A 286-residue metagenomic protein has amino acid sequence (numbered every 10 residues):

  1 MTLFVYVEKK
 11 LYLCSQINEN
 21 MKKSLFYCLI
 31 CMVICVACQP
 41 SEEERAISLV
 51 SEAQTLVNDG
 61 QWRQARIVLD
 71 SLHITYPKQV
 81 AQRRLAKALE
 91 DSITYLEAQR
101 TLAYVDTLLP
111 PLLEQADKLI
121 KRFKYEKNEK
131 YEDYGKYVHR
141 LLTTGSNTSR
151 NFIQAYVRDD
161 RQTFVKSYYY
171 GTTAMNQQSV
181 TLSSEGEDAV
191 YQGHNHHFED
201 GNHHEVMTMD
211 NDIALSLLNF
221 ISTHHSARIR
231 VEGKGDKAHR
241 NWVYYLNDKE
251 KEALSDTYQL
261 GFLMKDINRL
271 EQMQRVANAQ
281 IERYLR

Functional and structural regions predicted by a protein language model:
I34-A37: C-terminal motif of bacterial Sec signal peptides marking the signal peptidase cleavage site
Q39-E44: Bacterial lipoprotein signal-peptidase II cleavage site
V50, V57-N58: Hydrophobic/aromatic side-chain positions at a characteristic register within alpha-helices of tetratricopeptide repeats
W62-R63: TPR-repeat structural position
R66-A98: Short, charge-rich amphipathic alpha-helical segments embedded in non-transmembrane helical bundles/solenoids
E90-I120, N128-E132: Alpha-helical linker/edge segments of TPR/alpha-solenoid repeat scaffolds and analogous pre-/post-domain helices
G201-L215, S226-R286: Internal interaction segment
